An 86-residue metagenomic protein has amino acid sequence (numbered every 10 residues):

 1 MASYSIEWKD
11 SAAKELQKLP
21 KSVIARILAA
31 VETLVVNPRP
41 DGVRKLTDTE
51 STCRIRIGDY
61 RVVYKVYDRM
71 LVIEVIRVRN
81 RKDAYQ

Functional and structural regions predicted by a protein language model:
M1-I57, Y67-I73, A84-Q86: Basic, Lys/Arg-enriched alpha-helical interface segments
R77-D83: Short beta-strand-loop-alpha-helix junction that forms the active-site gateway of nucleic-acid-processing nucleases
